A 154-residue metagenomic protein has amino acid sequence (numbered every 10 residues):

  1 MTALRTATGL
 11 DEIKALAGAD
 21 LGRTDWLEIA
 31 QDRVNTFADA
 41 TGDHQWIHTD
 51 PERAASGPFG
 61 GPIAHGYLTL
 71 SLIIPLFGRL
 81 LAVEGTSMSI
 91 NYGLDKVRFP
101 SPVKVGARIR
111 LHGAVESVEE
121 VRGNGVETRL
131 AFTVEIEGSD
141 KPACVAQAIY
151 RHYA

Functional and structural regions predicted by a protein language model:
M1-L16, P102-A154: HotDog/MaoC-like acyl-thioester-processing domains
T2-A64, Y153: Catalytic strand-loop segment that frames the active site of acyl-thioester-processing enzymes
L16, G22, G85-S87, K141: A generic structural signal for short, non-catalytic loop/turn and secondary-structure boundary residues
R23-D25, R33, D43, T86-D95 (+2 more regions): A generic structural signal for short beta-strands and their flanking turns/coil linkers
A55-G61, S71-E116: Hydrophobic beta-strand-centered segment that forms part of the acyl-chain substrate-binding groove
Y67-T69: A solvent-exposed, acidic/Ser-Thr-rich amphipathic alpha-helical stretch
